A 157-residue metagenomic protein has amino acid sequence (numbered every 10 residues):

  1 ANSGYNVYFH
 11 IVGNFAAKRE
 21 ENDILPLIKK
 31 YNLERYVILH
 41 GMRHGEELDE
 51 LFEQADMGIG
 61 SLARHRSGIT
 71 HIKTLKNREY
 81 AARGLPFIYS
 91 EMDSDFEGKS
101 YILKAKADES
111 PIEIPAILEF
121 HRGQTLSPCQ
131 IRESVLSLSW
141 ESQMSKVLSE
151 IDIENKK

Functional and structural regions predicted by a protein language model:
A1-N6: Short hydrophobic signal-anchor/transmembrane segments that target glycosyltransferases and glycosylation machinery
F9-I11: Hydrophobic targeting segments
G13, E21-E50, Q54-M57: Nucleotide-activated donor-binding/catalytic signature segment of Leloir-type glycosyltransferases, i.e., the conserved
A17-N22, D95-E97: Short, charged/polar "capping" segments at the starts of alpha-helices and the immediately preceding loops
I24, L39, G45-L48, G68 (+3 more regions): Acidic, amphipathic alpha-helical patches
E46-L48, G58-E79, I88-K99: Nucleotide-sugar-dependent
F96-E119: Change "using UDP/GDP/dTDP sugars" to "using nucleotide sugars
E109-I112, R122-K156: A charged, aromatic-enriched C-terminal amphipathic alpha-helix characteristic of glycosyltransferases across folds
